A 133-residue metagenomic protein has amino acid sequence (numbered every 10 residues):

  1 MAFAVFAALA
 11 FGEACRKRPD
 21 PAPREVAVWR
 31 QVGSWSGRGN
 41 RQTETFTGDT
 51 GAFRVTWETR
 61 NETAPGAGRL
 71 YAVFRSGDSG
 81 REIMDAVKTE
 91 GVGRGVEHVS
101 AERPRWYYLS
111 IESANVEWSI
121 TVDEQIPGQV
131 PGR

Functional and structural regions predicted by a protein language model:
M1-E13: Sec-dependent bacterial lipoprotein signal peptides
C15-R133: Acidic, Ser/Thr/Pro
